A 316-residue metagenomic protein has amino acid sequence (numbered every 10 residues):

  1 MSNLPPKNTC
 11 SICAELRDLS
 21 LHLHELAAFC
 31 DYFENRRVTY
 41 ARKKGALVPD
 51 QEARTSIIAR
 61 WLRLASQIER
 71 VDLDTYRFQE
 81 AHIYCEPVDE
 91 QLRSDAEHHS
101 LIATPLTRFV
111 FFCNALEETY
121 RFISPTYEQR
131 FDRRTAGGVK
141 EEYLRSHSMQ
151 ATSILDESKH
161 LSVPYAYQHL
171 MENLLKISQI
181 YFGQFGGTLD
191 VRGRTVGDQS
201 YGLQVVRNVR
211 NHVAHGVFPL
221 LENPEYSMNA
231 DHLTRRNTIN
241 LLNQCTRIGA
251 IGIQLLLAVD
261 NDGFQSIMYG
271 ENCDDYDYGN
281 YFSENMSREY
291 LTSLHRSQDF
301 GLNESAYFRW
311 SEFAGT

Functional and structural regions predicted by a protein language model:
M1-Y143, I267-T316: Extended intrinsically disordered or low-complexity regions, especially N/C-terminal cytosolic tails and loops, rather
N3-K7, R192-T316: Polyanionic, low-complexity intrinsically disordered segments
L23, C30-Y40, E69-D72, S146-Y165 (+2 more regions): Short, flexible helical or helix-coil boundary motifs
A41-V48, L92-H99, S153, E157 (+3 more regions): A near-ubiquitous, low-amplitude feature marking generic local secondary-structure context
P49-S56, S146, S158-Y165, R236 (+1 more regions): Alpha-helix boundary/N-cap detector
W61, L92, H147, S162 (+2 more regions): Generic signature of intrinsically disordered, low-complexity, basic-rich segments and short cationic peptides
R130-Y201, G216: Flexible secondary-structure boundary motifs
